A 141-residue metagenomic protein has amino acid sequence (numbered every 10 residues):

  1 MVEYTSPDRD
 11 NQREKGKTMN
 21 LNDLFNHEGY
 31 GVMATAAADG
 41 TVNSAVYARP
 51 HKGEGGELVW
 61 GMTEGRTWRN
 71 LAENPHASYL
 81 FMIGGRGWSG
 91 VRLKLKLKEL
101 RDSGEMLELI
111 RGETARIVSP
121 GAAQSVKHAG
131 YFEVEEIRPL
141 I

Functional and structural regions predicted by a protein language model:
V2-I141: Binding-site signature for planar aromatic cofactors or substrates
